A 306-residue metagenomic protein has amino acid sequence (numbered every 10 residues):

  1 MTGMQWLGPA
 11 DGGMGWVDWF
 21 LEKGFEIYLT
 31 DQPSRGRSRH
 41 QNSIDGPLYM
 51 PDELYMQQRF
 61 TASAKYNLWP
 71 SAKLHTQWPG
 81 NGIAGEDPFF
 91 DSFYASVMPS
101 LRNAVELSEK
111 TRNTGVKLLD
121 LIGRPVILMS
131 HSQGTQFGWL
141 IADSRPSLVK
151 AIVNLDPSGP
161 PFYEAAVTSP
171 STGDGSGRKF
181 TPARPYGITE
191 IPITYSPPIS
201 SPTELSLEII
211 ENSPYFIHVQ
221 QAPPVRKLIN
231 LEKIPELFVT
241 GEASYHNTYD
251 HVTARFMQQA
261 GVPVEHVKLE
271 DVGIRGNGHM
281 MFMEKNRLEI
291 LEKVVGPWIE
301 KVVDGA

Functional and structural regions predicted by a protein language model:
M1-L29, R35-L74: Short, surface-exposed "cap/lid" segments of acyl-processing enzymes
P79-D91, A95-I127: Conserved acidic catalytic loop of the alpha/beta-hydrolase fold
M129-G138: Gly/Ala-rich beta-loop-alpha elbow adjacent to hydrolase catalytic centers
F137, S244-V252: Conserved alpha/beta-hydrolase "acid-adjacent" motif
V153-F162: Active-site nucleophile loop of the alpha/beta-hydrolase fold
E232, F238-T240: Short beta-strand/loop motif that positions the catalytic acidic residue of the alpha/beta-hydrolase fold
Q258-G276: Catalytic histidine neighborhood in serine/cysteine hydrolases with alpha/beta-hydrolase-type architecture
V272-A306: Catalytic active-site module of serine/aspartate enzymes centered on a nucleophile-bearing elbow/loop
